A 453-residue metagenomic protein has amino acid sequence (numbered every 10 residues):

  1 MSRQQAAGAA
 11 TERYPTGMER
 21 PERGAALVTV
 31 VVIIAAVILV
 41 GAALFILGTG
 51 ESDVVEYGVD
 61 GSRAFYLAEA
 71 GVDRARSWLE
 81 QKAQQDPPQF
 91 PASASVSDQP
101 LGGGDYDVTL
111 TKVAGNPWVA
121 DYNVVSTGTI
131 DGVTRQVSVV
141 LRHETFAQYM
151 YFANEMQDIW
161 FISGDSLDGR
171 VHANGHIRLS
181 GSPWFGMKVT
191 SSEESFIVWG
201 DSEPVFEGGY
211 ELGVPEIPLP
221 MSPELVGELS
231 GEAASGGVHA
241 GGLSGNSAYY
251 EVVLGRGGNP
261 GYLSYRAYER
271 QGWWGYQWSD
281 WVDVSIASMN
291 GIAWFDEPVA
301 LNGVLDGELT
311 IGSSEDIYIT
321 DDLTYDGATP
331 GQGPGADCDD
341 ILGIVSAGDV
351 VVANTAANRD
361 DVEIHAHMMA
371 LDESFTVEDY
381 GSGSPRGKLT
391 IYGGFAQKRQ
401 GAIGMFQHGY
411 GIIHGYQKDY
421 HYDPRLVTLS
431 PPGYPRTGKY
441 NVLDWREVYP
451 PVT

Functional and structural regions predicted by a protein language model:
S2-Q4, Y14, E19-D168, H172-G175 (+2 more regions): Beta-strand/loop motifs with alternating small/hydrophobic and polar/acidic residues, enriched in the first structured
G8-E12, E269: Short stretches within intrinsically disordered, low-complexity N-terminal or propeptide regions
Q89, S93-P100, D105-T111, N123-T129 (+10 more regions): Ser/Thr- (and often Asn-) enriched beta-sheet segments in non-cytosolic proteins
T145-N354, P424-T453: Primarily marks folded extracellular/lumenal domains of secretory and cell-surface proteins
G335-I413: Extended C-terminal subregions enriched in glycine
E378, P385-T453: Long, low-hydrophobicity, solvent-exposed regions enriched in small/turn-prone and acidic residues
